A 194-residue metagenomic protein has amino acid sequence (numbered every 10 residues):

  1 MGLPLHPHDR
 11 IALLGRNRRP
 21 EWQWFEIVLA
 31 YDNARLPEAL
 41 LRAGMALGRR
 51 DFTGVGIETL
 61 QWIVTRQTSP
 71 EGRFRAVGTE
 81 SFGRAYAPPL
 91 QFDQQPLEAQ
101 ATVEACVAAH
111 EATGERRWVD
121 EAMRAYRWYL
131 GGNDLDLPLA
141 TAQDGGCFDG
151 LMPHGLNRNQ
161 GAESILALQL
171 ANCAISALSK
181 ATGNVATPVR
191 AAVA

Functional and structural regions predicted by a protein language model:
M1-A194: Glycan-recognition and catalytic cores of secretory/periplasmic carbohydrate-active enzymes
